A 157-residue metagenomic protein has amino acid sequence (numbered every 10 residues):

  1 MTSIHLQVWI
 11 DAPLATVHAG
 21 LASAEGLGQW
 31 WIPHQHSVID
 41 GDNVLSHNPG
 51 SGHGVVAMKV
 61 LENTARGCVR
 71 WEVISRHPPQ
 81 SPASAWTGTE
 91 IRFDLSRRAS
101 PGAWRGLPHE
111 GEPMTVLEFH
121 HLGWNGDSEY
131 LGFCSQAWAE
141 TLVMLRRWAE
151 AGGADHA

Functional and structural regions predicted by a protein language model:
M1-Q7, V55, C68, E90 (+1 more regions): Intrinsic-disorder/low-complexity, polar/charged segments enriched in Ser/Thr/Lys/Arg/Asp/Glu/Gln
H5-L6, A12, T16, A24-K59: Short beta-edge strand/loop motif at the mouth of beta-sheet-based domains
V17-L21, L27, V60, W71 (+3 more regions): Hydrophobic pocket/interface hotspot
N48, E72-V73, F119-H121: Residue-level recognition of conserved beta-strand positions in structured domain cores
H53, R76-P79: Short, surface-exposed beta-strand-loop junctions and turns on beta-sheet-rich folds
N63-T64, A99: A generic structural motif
R66-I74: Short, solvent-exposed secondary-structure boundary/capping segments
P78-E140, L145, H156-A157: Beta-strand/loop substructures that line and gate deep hydrophobic ligand-binding cavities in soluble
